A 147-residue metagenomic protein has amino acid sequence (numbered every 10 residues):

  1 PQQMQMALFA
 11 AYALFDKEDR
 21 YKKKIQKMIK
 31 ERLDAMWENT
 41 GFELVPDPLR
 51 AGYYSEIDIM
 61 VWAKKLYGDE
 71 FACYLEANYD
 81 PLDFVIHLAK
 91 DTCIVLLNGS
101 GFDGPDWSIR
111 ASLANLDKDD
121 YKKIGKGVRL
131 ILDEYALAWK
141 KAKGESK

Functional and structural regions predicted by a protein language model:
P1-K147: PLP-dependent class I/II
